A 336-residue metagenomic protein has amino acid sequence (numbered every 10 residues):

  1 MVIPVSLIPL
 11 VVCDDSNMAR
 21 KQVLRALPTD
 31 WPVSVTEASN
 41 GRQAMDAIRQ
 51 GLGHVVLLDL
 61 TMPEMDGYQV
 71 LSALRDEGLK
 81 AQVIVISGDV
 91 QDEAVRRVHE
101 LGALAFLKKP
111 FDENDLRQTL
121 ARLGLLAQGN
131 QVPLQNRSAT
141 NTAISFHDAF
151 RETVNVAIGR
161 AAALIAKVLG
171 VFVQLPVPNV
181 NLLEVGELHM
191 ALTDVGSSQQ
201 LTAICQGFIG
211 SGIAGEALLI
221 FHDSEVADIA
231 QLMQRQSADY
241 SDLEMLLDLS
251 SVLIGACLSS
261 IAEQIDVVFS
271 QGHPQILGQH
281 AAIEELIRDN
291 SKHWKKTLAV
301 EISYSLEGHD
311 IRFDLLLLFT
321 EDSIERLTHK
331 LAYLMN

Functional and structural regions predicted by a protein language model:
N17-T36, D76: Two-component/phosphorelay signaling modules centered on CheY-like receiver
S39-Q43, D66-Q69: Acidic catalytic/metal-coordinating carboxylates
D46, Y68-K80: Short amphipathic alpha-helix used as the core "switch/output" element in two-component signaling
L52-L57: Active-site beta3 strand of CheY-like receiver
D59, S87: Active-site residues of response regulator receiver
M62: Receiver (REC) domain active-site loop signature in two-component systems and cognate sites in sensor histidine kinases
P133-I144, D148-D239, M245-N336: Composition-driven recognition of glycine/serine/threonine/acidic- and proline-rich low-complexity segments and repeats
